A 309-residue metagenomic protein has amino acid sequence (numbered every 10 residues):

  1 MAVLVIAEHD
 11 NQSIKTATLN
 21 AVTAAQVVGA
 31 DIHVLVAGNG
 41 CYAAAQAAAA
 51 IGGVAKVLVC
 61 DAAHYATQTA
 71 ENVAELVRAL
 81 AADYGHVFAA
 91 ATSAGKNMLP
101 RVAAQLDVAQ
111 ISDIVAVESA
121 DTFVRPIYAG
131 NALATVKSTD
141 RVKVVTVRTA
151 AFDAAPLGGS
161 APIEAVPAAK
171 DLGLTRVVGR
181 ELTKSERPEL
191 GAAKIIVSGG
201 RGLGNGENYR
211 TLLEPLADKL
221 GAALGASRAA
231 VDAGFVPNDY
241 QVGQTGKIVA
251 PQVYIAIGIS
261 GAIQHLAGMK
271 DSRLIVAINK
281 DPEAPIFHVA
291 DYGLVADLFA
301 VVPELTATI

Functional and structural regions predicted by a protein language model:
M1-I309: N-terminal glycine-rich FAD/FM-binding segment characteristic of electron-transfer flavoproteins
